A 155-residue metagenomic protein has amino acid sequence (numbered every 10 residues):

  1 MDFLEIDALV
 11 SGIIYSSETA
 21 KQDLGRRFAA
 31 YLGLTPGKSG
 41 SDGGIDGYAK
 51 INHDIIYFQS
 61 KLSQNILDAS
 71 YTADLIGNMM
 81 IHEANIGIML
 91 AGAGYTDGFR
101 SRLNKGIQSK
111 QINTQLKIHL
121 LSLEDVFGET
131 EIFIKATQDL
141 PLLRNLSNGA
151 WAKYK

Functional and structural regions predicted by a protein language model:
M1-K155: Mixed-charge (Asp/Glu-Lys/Arg
